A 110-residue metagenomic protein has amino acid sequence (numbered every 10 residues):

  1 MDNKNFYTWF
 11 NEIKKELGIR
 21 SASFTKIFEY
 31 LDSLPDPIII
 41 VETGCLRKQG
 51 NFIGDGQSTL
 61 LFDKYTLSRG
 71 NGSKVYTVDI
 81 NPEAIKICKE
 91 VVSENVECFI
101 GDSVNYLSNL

Functional and structural regions predicted by a protein language model:
M1-L110: A short alpha-helical cap/connector motif
